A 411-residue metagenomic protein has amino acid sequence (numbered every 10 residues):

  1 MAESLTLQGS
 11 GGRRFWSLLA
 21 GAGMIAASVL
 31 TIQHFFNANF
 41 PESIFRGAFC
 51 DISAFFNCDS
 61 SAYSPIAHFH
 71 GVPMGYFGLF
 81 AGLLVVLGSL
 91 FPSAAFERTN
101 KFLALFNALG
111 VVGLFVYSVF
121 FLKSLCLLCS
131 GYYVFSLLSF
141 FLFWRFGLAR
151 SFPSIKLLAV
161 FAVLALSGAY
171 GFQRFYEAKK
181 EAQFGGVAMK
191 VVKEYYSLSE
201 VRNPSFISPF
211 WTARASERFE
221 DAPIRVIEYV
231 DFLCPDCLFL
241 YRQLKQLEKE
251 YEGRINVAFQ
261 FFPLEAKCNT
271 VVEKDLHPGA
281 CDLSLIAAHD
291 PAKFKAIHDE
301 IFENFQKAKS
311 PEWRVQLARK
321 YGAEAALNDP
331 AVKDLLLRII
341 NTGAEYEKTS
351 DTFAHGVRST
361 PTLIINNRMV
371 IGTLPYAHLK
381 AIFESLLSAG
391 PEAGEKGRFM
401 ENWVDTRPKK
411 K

Functional and structural regions predicted by a protein language model:
A2-E177: Membrane-interfacial helix-loop segments of redox and metal-homeostasis proteins, especially TM-loop-TM junctions
S10, P278, D282, A331-I339: Soluble or luminal CAZymes and related metallo-dependent hydrolases
G23, V119, S216-Q246, S359: Local sequence-structure signature of Cys/Sec-based thiol-disulfide redox active-site neighborhoods
F69, S199-W211, F399-V404, P408: Post-signal/leader-peptide non-cytosolic segments of secretory proteins
F175-D221, I227: Membrane-interface segments at or immediately adjacent to transmembrane helices that form the boundary between
I227-F232, L238-R319, F353-H355, G394-K410: Structural alpha/beta surface segment adjacent to cysteine/selenocysteine redox centers across thiol/disulfide enzymes
R242-E248, V315-K411: C-terminal cap of thioredoxin/glutaredoxin-like
